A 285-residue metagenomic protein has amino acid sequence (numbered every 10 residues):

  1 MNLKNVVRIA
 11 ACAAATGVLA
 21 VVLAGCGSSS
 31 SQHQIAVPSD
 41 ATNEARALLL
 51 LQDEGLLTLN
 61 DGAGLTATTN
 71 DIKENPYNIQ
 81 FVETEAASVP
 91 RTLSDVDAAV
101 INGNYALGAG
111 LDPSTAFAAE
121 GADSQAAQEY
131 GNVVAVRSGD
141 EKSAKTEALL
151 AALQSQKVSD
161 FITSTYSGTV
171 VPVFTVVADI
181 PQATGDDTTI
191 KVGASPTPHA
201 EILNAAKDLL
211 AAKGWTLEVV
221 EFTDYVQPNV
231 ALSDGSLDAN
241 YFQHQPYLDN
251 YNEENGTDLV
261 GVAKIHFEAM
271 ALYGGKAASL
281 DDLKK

Functional and structural regions predicted by a protein language model:
V21-G25: C-terminal motif of bacterial Sec signal peptides marking the signal peptidase cleavage site
G27-S29: Bacterial signal peptide processing site
Q32-A36, G185-T197, W215-E221: Short, well-ordered beta-strand elements
A47-L48, Q52, A151-F174: Periplasmic-binding protein-like
A63-R91, V219-V230: Short helix-initiation/N-cap motifs at beta->coil->alpha
E85-A86, S94-D97, I101-L107, T197 (+2 more regions): Beta->alpha turn/N-cap motifs
D95, G108-A122, N250-V262: Ligand-binding "clamshell"
Y130-A144, A148, A269-D282: A bilobed periplasmic-binding-protein/Venus flytrap-type ligand-binding module shared by bacterial periplasmic
